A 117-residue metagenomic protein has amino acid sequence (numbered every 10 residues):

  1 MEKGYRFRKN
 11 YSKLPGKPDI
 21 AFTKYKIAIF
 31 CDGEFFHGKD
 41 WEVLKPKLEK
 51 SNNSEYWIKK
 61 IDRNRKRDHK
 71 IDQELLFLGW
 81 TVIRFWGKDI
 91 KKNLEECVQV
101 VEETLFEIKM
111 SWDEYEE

Functional and structural regions predicted by a protein language model:
M1-E117: Nucleic-acid endo/exonuclease domains
